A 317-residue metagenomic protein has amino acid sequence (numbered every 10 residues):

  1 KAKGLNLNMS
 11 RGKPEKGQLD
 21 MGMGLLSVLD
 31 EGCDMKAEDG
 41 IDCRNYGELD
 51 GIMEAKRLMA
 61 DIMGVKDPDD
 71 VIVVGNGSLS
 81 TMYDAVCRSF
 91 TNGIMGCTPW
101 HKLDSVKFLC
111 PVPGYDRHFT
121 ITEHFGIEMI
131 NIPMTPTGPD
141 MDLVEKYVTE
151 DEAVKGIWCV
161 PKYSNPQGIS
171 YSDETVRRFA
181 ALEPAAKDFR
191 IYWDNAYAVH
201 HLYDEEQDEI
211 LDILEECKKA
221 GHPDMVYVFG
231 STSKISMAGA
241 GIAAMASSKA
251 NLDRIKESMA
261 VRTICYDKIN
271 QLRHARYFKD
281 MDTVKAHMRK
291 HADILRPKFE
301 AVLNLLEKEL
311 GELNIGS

Functional and structural regions predicted by a protein language model:
K1-E54, D61-I62: N-terminal "arm"/small-domain region of PLP-dependent enzymes with the aminotransferase-like
K16-G17, L313-S317: Conserved PLP-binding catalytic core of the aspartate aminotransferase-like
Q18-M23, S170, L202-E206, G239-I242: Short aromatic-enriched loop/helix-cap "lid" or pocket-rim segments at secondary-structure transitions that line
C33, I41-K187, A198-G221: Conserved core of the PLP fold type I
G156, R190, Y227: Hydrophobic "anchor" residues on beta-strands that sit immediately upstream of conserved functional sites
D194: Glycine-centered flexible beta-alpha turn that most often forms the glycine-rich phosphate-binding loop
E215-R296, L305-E309: Conserved core segment of the aminotransferase class I/II
